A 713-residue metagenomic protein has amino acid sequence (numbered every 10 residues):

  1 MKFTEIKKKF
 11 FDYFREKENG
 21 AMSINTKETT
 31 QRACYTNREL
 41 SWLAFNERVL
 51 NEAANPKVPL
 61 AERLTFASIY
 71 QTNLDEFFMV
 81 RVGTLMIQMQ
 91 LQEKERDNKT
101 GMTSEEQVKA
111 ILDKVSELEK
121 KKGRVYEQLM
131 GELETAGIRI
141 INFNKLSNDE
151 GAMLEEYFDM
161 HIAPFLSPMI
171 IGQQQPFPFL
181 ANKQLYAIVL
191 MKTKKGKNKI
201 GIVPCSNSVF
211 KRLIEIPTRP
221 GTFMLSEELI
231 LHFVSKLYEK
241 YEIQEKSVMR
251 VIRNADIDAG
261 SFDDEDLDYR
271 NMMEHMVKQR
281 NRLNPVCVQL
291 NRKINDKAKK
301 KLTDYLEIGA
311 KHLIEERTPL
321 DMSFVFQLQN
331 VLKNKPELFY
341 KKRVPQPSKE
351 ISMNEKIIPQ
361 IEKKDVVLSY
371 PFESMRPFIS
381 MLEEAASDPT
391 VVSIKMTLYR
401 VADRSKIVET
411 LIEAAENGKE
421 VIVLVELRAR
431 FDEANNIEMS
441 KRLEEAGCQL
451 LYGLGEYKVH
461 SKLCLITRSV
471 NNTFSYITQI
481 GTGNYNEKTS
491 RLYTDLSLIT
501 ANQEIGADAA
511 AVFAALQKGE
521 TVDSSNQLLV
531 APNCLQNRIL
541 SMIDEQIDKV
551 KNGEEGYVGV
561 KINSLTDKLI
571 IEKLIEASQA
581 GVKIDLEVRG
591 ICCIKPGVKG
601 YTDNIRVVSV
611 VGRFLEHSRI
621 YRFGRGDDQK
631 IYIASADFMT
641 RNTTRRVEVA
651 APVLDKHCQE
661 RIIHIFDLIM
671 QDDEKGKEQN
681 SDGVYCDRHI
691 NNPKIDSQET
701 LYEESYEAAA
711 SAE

Functional and structural regions predicted by a protein language model:
K2-A21: Alpha-helical segments
M22-V558, E576, A580, C592-E713: N-terminal localization/anchoring segments of enzymes in phospholipid and broader phosphate metabolism
K583-E587: Hydrophobic alpha/beta core scaffold segments
